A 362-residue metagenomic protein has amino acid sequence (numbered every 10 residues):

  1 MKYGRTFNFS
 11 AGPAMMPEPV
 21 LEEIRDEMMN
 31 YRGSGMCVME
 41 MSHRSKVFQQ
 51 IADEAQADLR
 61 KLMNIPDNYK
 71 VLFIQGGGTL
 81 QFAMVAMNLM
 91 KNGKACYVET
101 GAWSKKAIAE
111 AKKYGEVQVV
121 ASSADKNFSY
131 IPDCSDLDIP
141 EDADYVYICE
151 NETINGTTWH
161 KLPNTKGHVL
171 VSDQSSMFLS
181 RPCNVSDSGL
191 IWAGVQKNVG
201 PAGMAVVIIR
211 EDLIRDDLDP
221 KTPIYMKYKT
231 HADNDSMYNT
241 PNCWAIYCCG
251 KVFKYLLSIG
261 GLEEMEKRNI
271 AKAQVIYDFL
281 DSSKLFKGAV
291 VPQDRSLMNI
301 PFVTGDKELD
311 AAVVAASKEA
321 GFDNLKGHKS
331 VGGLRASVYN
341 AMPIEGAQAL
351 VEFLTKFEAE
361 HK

Functional and structural regions predicted by a protein language model:
M1, T6, E319, G332-K362: PLP-dependent enzyme catalytic core of the Aspartate aminotransferase-like
R5-Q56: A glycine-/small-polar-enriched, mobile loop at the entrance of the PLP active site in fold-type I
G12, A111, S123-F178: Active-site phosphate-binding strand-loop segment of PLP-dependent enzymes
S34-Q81, N88, A102, E110: Conserved N-terminal alpha-helix of the aminotransferase class I/II PLP-enzyme fold
T79-V146: PLP-dependent aminotransferase-like
V171, V185-Q196, A205: Conserved active-site segment immediately N-terminal to the catalytic lysine that forms the internal aldimine
V195-Y277, V291, E360-K362: Active-site C-terminal subdomain of aminotransferase-like
F286-S317: Conserved PLP-binding catalytic core of the aspartate aminotransferase-like
